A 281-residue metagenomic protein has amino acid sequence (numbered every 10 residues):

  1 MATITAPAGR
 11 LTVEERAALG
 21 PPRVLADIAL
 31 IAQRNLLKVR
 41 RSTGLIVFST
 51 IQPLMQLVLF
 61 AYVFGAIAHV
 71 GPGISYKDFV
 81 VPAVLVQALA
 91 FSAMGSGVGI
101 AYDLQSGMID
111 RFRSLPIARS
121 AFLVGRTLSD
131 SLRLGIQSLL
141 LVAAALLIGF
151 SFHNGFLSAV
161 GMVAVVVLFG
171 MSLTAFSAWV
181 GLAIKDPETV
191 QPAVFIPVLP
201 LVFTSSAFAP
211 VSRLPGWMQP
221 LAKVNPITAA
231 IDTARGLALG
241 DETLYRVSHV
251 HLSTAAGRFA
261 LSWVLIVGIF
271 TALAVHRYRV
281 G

Functional and structural regions predicted by a protein language model:
A2-L11, A238, E242, V250-G281: Junction motif at the cytosolic side of a transmembrane helix
A2-R10, G20-L30, S205-S248: Short hydrophobic, aromatic-rich alpha-helical segments embedded in or entering the lipid bilayer of multi-pass
E15-A18, R41-L45, F79, L89-M94 (+3 more regions): Short alpha-helical transmembrane interface motifs in multi-pass membrane proteins
Q33-Q52, V280: Membrane-interface helix starts
M55-Y62, Y76-I148, S177, I196-P197 (+1 more regions): Hydrophobic alpha-helical transmembrane segments of multi-pass membrane transport proteins
F60-H69, I148-H153, L157, I184-D186 (+3 more regions): Short helix-capping/hinge motifs at transmembrane helix termini and TM-loop junctions
F64, G181-T228: Transmembrane helix segments
R119-V194, T254-L273: Alpha-helical transmembrane segments and their short interhelical loops
